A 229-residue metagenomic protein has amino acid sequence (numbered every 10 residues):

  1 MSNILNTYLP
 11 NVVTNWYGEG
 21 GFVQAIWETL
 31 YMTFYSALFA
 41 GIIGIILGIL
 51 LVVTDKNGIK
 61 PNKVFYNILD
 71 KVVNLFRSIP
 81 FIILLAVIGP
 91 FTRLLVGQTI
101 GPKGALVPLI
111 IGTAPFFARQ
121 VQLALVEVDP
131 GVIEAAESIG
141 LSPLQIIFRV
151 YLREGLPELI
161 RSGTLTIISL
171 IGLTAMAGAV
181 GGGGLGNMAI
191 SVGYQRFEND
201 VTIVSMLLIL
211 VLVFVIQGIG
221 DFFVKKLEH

Functional and structural regions predicted by a protein language model:
M1-A37, N62-N67: Periplasmic/extracellular loop-to-transmembrane helix junction in inner-membrane transport proteins
F22-V53, G163: Transmembrane alpha-helix signature in integral membrane proteins
Q24-M32, F81-F116, V201-S205: Loop-to-helix entry region at the N-terminal start of transmembrane alpha-helices in multi-pass membrane transporters
L50-I88, L109, A114, Q120-L123 (+1 more regions): Cytoplasmic-entry segments and transmembrane alpha-helices of multi-pass inner-membrane transporters
L50-K56, S138, T202-H229: C-terminal transmembrane helix and the adjacent membrane-cytosol boundary/short C-terminal tail of inner/organellar
L125-G155, Q195: Short helix-to-coil transition segments within interhelical loops that connect adjacent transmembrane helices
P143-T174: Transmembrane alpha-helices
L173-L208, E228: Glycine-rich helix-loop "coupling/hinge" segments at transmembrane-helix boundaries in multipass transporters
